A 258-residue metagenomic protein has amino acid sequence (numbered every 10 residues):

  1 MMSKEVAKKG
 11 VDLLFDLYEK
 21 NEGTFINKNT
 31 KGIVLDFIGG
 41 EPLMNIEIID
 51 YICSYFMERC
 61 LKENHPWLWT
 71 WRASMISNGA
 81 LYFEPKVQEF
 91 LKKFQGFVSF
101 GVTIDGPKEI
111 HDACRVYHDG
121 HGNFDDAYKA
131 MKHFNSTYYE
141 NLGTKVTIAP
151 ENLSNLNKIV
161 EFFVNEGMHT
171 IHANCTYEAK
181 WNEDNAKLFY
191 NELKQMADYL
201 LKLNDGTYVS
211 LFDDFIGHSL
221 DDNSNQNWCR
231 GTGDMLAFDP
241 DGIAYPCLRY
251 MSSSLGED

Functional and structural regions predicted by a protein language model:
M1-V6: Canonical Radical SAM [4Fe-4S] cluster-binding loop centered on the CxxxCxxC motif and its immediate flanking residues
A7, V11, F15-I38, N45-C175: Radical SAM/AdoMet-radical enzyme domain recognition
E22, E109-D126, K132, S136-A244 (+1 more regions): Radical SAM enzyme [4Fe-4S]-AdoMet core and its adjacent flexible, acidic and glycine-rich loops/tails across
E41-M44, I48, R230, D234: Secondary-structure capping and boundary motifs in well-ordered enzyme cores
